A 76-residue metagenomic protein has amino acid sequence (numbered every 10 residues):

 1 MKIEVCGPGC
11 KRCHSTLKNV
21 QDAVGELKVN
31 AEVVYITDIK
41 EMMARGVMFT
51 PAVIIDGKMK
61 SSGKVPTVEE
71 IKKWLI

Functional and structural regions predicted by a protein language model:
M1-N19: Local sequence-structure signature of Cys/Sec-based thiol-disulfide redox active-site neighborhoods
R12, M43-R45: Auxiliary Fe-S-binding modules of radical SAM enzymes
V20, V24: Conserved hydrophobic residues forming the short capping helix/wall of the S-adenosyl-L-methionine
V29-I39: Thiol-based oxidoreductase modules, predominantly thioredoxin-like and allied folds used for disulfide exchange
G46-I54: Structural micro-motif
K58-I76: Non-catalytic, surface beta->alpha helical segment in thiol-disulfide oxidoreductase systems
